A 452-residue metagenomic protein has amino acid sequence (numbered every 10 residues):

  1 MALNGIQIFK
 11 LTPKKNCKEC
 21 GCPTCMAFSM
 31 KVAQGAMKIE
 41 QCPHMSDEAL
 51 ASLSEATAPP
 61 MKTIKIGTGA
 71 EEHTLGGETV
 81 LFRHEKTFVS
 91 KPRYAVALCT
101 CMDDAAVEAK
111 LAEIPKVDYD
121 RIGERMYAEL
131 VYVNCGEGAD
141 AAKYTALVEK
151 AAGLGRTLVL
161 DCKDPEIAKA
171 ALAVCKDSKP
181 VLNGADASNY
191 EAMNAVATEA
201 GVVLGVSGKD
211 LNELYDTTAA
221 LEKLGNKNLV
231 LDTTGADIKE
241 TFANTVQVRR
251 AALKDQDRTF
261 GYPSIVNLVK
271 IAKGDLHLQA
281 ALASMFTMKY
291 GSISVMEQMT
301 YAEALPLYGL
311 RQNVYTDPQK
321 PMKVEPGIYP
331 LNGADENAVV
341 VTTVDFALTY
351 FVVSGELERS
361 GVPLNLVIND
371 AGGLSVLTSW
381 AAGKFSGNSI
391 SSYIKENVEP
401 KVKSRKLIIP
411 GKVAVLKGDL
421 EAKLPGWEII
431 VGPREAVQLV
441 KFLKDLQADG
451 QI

Functional and structural regions predicted by a protein language model:
A2-G5, C22-M26, K417: Alpha-helix initiation and N-capping motif
A2-K14, D47-L111, I328-G333, I452: N-terminal amphipathic alpha-helix/helix-capping segment at the start of soluble metabolic enzymes
P13-K31, E40-H44: Local cysteine-cluster metal-coordination motifs and their immediate loop/turn environment, predominantly Fe-S cluster
Q34, F82, P92-P400, S404-K412 (+3 more regions): Conserved mixed alpha/beta catalytic, RNA-binding, or beta-rich assembly cores of soluble enzyme, regulatory
H44-A49, K176-D177: Terminal amphipathic helices with adjacent charged low-complexity linkers/tails
K423: Glycine-rich beta-alpha loop elements in corrinoid/cobalamin-binding modules across cobalamin-dependent enzymes
K444-I452: Polybasic, proline/glycine-rich intrinsically disordered low-complexity segments
